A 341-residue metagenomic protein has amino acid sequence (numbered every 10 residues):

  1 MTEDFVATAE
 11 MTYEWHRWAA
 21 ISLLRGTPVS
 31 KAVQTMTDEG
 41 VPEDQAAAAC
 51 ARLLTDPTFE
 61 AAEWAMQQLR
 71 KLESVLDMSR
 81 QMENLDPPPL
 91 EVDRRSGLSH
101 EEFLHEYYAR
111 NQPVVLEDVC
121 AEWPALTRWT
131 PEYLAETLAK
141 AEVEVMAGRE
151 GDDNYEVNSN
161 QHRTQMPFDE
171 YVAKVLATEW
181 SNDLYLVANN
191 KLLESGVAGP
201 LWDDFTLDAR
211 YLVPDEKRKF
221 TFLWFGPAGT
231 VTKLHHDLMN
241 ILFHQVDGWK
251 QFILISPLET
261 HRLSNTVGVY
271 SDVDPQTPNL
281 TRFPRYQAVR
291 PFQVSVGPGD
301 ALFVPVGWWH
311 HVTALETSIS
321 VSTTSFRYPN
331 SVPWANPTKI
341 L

Functional and structural regions predicted by a protein language model:
M1-T55: Eukaryotic low-complexity, mixed-charge intrinsically disordered interaction/regulatory segments enriched in acidic
D44, C50-A301, W309-L341: N-terminal accessory scaffold of Fe(II)-dependent oxygenases
